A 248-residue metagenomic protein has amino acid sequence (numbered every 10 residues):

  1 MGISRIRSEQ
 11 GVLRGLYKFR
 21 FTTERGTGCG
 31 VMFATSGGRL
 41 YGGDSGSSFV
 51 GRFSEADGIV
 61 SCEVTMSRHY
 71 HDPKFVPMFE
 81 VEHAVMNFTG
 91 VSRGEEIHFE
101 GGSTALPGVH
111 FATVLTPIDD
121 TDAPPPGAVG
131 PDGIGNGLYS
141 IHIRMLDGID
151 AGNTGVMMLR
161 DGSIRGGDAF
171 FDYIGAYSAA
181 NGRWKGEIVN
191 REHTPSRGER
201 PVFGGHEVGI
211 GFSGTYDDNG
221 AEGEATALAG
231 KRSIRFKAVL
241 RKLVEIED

Functional and structural regions predicted by a protein language model:
G2-G26, G101, P124-I149: Tryptophan-anchored aromatic micro-motifs
G2-R5, E55-A56, E96-V129, A179-A180 (+1 more regions): Edge beta-strand at a domain terminus
V12-L16, M32-L40, A56-I59, G90-I97 (+6 more regions): Short, solvent-exposed coil/turn segments at beta-strand boundaries
F19-F21, L40-G43, V64, F99-T104 (+4 more regions): Short beta-strand segments that buttress and anchor functional surface loops
T23-R25, M66-Y70, S92-G94, A105-P107 (+3 more regions): Beta-strand elements of well-folded, non-transmembrane domains
R25-Y70, G148-K185, V189-R191, K231: N-terminal glycine/threonine-rich, aromatic-flanked beta-hairpin/loop signature
G28-M32, K74-M78, G101, T113 (+4 more regions): Short, tandemly repeated low-complexity microdomains enriched for cysteine and small residues
T65-F88, I188-S213: An anionic, turn-rich surface loop/hairpin at beta-sheet edges that serves as a generic interaction/coordination patch
